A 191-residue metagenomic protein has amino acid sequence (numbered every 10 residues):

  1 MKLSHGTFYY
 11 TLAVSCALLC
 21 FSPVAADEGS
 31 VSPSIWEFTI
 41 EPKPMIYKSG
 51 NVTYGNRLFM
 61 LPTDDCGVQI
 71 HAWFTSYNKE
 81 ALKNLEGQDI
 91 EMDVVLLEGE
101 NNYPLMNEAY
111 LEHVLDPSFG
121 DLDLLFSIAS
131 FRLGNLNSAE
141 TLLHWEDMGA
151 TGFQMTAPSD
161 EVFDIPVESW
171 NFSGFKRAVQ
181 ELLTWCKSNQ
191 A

Functional and structural regions predicted by a protein language model:
K2-L12: Bacterial N-terminal signal peptides that target proteins for export
Y10-C20: Bacterial N-terminal signal peptides
V24-E140, D147-A191: A generic "folded-domain core" signal
